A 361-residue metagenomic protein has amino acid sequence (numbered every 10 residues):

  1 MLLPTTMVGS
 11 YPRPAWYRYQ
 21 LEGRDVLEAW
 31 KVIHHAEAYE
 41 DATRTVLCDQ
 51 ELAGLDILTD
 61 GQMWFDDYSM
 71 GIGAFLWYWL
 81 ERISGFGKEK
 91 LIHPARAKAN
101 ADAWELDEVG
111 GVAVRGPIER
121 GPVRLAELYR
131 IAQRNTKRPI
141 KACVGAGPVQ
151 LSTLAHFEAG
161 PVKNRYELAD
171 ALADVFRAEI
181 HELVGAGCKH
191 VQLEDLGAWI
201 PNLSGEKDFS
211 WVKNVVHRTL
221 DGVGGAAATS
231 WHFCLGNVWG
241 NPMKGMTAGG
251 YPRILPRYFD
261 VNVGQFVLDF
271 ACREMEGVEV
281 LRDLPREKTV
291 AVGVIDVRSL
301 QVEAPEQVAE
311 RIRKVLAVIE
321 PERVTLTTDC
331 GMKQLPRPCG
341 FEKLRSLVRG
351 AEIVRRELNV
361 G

Functional and structural regions predicted by a protein language model:
M1-G361: Domain-level signal for soluble alpha/beta catalytic cores
